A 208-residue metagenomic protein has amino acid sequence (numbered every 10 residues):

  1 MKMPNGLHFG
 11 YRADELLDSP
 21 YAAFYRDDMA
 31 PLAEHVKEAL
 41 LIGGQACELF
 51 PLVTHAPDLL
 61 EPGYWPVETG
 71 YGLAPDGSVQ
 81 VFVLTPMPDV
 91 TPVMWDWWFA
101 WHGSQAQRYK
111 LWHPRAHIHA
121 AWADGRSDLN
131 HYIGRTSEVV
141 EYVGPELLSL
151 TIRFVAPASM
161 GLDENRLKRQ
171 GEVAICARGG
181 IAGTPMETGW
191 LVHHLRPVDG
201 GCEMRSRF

Functional and structural regions predicted by a protein language model:
K2-P62: Terminal targeting/low-complexity segments that flank the catalytic cores of oxidoreductases
M3-L7, Y11, L16, G171-F208: Beta-strand/loop substructures that line and gate deep hydrophobic ligand-binding cavities in soluble
G6, G77, P145-E146, G200: Intrinsic-disorder/low-complexity loop/linker signature
P20, F24, R108-L111, H131: Intrinsically disordered, low-complexity N-terminal regions enriched in serine/proline/glycine with scattered basic
K37-R126: Hydrophobic ligand-binding cavity/cleft-lining segments
L73-G77, L167, E187, R196: A generic structural signal for short, solvent-exposed coil/turn residues that cap or connect secondary-structure
H102-S104, H131, L195-R196: Short, low-complexity, polar/charged sequence segments that are solvent-exposed and flexible
P114-P185: Glycine-rich portal/gate segments that line the openings of hydrophobic small-molecule binding cavities
